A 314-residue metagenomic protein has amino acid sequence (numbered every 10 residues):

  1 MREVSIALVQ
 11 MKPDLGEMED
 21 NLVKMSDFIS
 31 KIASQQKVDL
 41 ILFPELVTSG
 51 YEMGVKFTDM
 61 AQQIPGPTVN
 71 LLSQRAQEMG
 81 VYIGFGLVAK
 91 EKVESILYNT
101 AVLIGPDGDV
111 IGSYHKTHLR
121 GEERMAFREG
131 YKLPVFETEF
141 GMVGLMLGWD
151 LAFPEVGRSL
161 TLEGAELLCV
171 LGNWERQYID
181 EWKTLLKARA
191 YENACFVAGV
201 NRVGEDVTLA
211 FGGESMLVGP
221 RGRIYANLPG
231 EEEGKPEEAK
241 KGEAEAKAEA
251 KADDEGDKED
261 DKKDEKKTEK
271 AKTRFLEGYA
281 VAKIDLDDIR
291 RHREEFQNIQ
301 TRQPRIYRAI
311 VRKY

Functional and structural regions predicted by a protein language model:
R2-L8: Extreme N-terminal starter segment of soluble prokaryotic enzymes
M18-E19, V23-D107, S113, R158 (+1 more regions): Cys-nucleophile CN-hydrolase/nitrilase-fold catalytic domain and related Cys-dependent amidase chemistry that acts on
I64, K92-E166, L171-T184, A188 (+5 more regions): Active-site catalytic loop in hydrolytic enzyme cores
I64-G84, A152-E238, D260-A280: CN hydrolase (nitrilase-like) catalytic-core segments centered on the catalytic cysteine and neighboring Lys/Glu
F85-L87, T100-L103, P134, S215-L217 (+1 more regions): Short beta-strand scaffold segments in enzyme catalytic cores
K116-E129, E231-E243, K263-E294: A short, polar/charged loop-to-alpha-helix boundary motif
A246-A252, K258-K262: Long, intrinsically disordered low-complexity tandem-repeat segments
D287-Y314: A conserved C-terminal secondary-structure "cap"
